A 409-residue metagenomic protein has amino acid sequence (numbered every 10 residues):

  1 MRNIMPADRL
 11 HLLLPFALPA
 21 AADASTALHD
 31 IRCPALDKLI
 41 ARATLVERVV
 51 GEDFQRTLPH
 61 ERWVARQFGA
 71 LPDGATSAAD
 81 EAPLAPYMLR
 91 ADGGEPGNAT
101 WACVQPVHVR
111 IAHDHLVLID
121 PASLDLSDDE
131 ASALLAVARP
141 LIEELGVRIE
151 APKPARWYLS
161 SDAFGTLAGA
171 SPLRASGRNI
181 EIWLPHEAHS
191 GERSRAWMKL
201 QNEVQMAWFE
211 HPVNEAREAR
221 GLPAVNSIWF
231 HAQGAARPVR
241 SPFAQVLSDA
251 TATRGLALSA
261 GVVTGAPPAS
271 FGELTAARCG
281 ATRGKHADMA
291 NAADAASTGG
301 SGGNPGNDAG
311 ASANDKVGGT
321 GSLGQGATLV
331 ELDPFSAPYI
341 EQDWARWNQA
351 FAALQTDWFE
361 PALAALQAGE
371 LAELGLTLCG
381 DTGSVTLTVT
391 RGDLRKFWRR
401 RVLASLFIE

Functional and structural regions predicted by a protein language model:
R2-A20: N-terminal basic/disordered segments at the start of proteins
S25-A131: An N-terminal, globular interaction/scaffold subdomain
H29-R32, D128-A138, L200, A207 (+1 more regions): Well-ordered, non-membrane alpha-helical segments in soluble/globular domains
A75-A79, A269-G326: Intrinsically disordered, low-complexity terminal tails and inter-domain linkers enriched for S/T/G/P/D/E
S123-I149, A216-L222: Extended, Lys/Arg-enriched charged tracts that mediate electrostatic binding to polyanionic substrates
K153-A168, W208: Glycine-rich, mobile lid/loop segments that gate access to catalytic sites or pores
T166-V239: Loop-centered beta-sheet repeat module
A250-G280, Q325-E409: C-terminal structured domains
